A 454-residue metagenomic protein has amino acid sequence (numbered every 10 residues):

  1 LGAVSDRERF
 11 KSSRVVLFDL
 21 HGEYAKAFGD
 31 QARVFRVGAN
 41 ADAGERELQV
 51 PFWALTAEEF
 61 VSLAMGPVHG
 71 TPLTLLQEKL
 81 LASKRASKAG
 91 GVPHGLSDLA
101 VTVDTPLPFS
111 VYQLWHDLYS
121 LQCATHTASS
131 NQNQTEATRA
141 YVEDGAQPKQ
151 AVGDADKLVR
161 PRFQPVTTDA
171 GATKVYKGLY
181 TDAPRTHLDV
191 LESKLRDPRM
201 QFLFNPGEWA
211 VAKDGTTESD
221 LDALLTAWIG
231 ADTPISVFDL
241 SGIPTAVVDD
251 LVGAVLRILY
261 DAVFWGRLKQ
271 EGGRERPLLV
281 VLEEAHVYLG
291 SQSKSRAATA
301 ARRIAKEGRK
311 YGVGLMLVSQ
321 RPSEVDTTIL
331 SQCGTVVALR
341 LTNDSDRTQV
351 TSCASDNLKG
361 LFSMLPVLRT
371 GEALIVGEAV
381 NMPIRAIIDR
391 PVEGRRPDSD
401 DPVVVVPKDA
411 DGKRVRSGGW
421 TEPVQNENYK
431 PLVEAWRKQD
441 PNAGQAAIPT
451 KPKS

Functional and structural regions predicted by a protein language model:
G2-D6, R14, H21-F35, A39 (+1 more regions): P-loop NTPase motor domains
G2-S5, L259-F264, A300-M316, L358 (+3 more regions): Substrate-engagement module of ASCE P-loop NTPases
H21-Y24, N40-A41, G242-P244, H286-V287 (+4 more regions): Conserved nucleotide-binding/hydrolysis micro-motifs of P-loop NTPases
G66, A297, R303-I387: Conserved ATP-driven motor cores of ASCE-family P-loop NTPases powering translocation/secretion/packaging/pilus
L76-L96, S363-G394: Conserved AAA+ ATPase small/helical "lid" subdomain
A140, D144-A151, T370-S454: Conserved P-loop NTPase motor module
V252-L256, G334, S355, R390-V392: Short, solvent-exposed amphipathic alpha-helical segments in soluble enzyme and RNA/protein-processing domains
